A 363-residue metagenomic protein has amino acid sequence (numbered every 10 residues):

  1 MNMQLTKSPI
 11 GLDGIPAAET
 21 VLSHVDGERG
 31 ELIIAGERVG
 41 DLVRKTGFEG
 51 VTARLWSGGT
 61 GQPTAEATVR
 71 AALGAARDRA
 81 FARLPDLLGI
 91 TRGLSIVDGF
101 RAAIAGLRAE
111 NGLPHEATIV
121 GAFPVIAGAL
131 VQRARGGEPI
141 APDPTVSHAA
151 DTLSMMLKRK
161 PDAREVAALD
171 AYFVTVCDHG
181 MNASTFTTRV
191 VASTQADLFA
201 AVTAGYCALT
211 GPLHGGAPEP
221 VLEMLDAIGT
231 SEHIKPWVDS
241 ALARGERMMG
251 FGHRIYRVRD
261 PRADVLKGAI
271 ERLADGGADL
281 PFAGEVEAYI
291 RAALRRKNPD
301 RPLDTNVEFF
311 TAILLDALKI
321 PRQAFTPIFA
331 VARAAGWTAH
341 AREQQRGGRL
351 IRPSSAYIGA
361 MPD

Functional and structural regions predicted by a protein language model:
M1-D363: Hydrophobic alpha-helical bundle cores within soluble ligand-binding/oligomerization subdomains
